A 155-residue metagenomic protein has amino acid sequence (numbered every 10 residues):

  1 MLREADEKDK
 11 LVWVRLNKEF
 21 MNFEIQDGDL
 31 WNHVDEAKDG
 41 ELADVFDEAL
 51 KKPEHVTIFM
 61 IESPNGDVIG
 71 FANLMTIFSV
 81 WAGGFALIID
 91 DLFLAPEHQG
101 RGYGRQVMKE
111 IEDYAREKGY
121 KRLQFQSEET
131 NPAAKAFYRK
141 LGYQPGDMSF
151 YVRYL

Functional and structural regions predicted by a protein language model:
M1-R15: A short beta-loop-alpha structural element at the N-terminal edge of CoA-dependent acyl/N-acetyltransferase catalytic
M21-F46: Conserved GNAT-fold acetyl-CoA-binding loop/helix
D44-F59: A short helix-loop-beta-strand connector motif used in the catalytic cores of GNAT acetyltransferases and, in some
I58-M60, D67-T76, F93: Conserved beta-strand in the GNAT
H98, G102-E110: Conserved acetyl-CoA pyrophosphate-binding loop and the N-cap/start of the following alpha-helix in GNAT-like
M108, A115-Q126: Conserved GNAT acetyl-CoA-binding A-motif
K121-A134, V152-L155: Conserved beta-strand-loop-alpha-helix junction that forms the acyl-donor binding cleft
Y138, Y143: Conserved active-site tyrosine of GNAT-family acetyltransferases
